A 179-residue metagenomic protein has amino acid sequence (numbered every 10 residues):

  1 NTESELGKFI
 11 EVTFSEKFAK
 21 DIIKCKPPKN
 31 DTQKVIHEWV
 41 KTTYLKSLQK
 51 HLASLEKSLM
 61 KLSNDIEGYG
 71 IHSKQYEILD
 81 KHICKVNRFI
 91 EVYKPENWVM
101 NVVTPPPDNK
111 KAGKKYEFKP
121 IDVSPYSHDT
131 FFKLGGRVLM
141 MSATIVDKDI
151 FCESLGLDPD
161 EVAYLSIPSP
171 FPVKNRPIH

Functional and structural regions predicted by a protein language model:
N1-I178: Conserved coupling segment at the C-terminus of the helicase ATP-binding
